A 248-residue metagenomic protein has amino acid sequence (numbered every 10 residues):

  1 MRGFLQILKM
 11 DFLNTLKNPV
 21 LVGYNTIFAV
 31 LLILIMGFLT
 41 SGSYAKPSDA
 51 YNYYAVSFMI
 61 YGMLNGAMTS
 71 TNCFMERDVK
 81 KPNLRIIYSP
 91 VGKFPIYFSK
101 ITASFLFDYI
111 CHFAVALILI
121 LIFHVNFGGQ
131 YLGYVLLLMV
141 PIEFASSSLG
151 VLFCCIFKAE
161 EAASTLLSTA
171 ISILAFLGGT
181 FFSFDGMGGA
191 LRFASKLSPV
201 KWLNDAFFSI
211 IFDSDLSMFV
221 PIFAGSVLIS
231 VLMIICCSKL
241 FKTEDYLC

Functional and structural regions predicted by a protein language model:
M1-F28, K80-K81, L247: Aromatic- and glycine-rich beta-strand/loop motifs that create alpha-glucan
R2-K9, F184-A224: Short hydrophobic, aromatic-rich alpha-helical segments embedded in or entering the lipid bilayer of multi-pass
N14-G42, Y51-T71, D108-I110, L167-F176 (+1 more regions): Hydrophobic alpha-helical transmembrane segments of multi-pass membrane transport/permease proteins
I35-S43, I156-L197: Transmembrane helix segments
S41-S48, I120-G129, S209-S214: Membrane-interface helix termini and inter-helical loops of multi-pass transporters
Y51-I122: Hydrophobic alpha-helical transmembrane segments of multi-pass membrane transport proteins
K93, S99-S172, S217, P221-F223 (+1 more regions): Alpha-helical transmembrane segments and their short interhelical loops
I211, F223-C248: Junction motif at the cytosolic side of a transmembrane helix
